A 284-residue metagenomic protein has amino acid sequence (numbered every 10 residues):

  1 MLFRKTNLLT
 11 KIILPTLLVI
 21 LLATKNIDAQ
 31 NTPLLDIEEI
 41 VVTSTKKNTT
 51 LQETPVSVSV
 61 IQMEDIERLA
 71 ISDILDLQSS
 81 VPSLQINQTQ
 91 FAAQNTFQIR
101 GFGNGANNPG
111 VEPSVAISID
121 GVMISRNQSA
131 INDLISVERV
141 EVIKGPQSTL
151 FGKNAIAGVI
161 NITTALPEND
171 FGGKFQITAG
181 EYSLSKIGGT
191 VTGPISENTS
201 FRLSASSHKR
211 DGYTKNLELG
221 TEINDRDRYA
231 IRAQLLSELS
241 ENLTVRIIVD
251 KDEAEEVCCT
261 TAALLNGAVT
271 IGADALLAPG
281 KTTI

Functional and structural regions predicted by a protein language model:
M1-L69, L75-S80, T192, E241: N-terminal Sec signal peptide and the immediately downstream disordered periplasmic leader that contains the TonB box
E38-T43, S57-Q62, Q85-N87, T96-R100 (+4 more regions): Soluble periplasmic/extracytoplasmic beta-strand elements of cell-envelope proteins
K47, N95, G180-Y182, H208-G212 (+2 more regions): Structural signature of outer-membrane beta-barrel domains
V58, I66, L77-Q78, V140-G145 (+2 more regions): Non-catalytic regulatory/gating segments with a bias toward low-complexity or hydrophobic composition
L75, S79-V122: Extracytoplasmic beta-strand/coil segments of soluble accessory domains associated with Gram-negative outer-membrane
N107-N108, S114-V115, D120-P146: Short acidic/polar hinge/loop motifs at secondary-structure boundaries that mediate gating or recognition
E112-S114, R126, I135-E138, T149-I231 (+1 more regions): Outer-membrane beta-barrel translocator/receptor signature
G220, R226-I284: Outer-membrane beta-barrel domain signature, strongest for Gram-negative TonB-dependent receptors and also present
